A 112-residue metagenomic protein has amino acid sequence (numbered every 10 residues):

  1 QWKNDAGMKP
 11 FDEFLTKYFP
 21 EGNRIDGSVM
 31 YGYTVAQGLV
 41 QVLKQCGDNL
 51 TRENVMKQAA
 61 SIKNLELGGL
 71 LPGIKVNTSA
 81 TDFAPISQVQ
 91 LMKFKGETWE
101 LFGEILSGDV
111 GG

Functional and structural regions predicted by a protein language model:
Q1-G112: Extracytosolic ligand-binding ectodomains
